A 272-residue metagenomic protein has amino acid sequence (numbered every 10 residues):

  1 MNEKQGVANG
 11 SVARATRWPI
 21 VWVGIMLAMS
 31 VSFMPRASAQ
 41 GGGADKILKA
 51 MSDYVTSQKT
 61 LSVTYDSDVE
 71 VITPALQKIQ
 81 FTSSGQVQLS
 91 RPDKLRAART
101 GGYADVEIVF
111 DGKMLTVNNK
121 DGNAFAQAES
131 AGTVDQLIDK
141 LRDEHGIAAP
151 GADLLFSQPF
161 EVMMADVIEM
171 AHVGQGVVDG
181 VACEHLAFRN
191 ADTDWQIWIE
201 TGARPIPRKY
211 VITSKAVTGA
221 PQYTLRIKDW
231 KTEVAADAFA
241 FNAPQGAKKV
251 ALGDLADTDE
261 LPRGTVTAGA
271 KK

Functional and structural regions predicted by a protein language model:
M1-R17: N-terminal secretory signal peptides that target proteins for export/translocation
W18-P19, K272: Hydrophobic, leucine-rich alpha helices that serve as N-terminal signal-anchor/transmembrane segments of inner-membrane
P19-S32: Bacterial N-terminal signal peptides
F33-A39: Sec/Tat signal peptide C-region and signal peptidase I cleavage site
A39-G42, K49, D66, T116-N118 (+2 more regions): Gly/Pro-enriched, hydrophobic low-complexity segments that function as extracytoplasmic propeptides/linkers
Q40-I47, V71, A75, I79 (+5 more regions): Flexible, processing/modification-adjacent segments and terminal tails in exported/periplasmic/extracellular proteins
G42-A124: N-terminal mature ectodomain segment of secretory-pathway/periplasmic proteins
K113, A131-T133, A203: Short, surface-exposed, charged loop/turn segments at secondary-structure junctions
